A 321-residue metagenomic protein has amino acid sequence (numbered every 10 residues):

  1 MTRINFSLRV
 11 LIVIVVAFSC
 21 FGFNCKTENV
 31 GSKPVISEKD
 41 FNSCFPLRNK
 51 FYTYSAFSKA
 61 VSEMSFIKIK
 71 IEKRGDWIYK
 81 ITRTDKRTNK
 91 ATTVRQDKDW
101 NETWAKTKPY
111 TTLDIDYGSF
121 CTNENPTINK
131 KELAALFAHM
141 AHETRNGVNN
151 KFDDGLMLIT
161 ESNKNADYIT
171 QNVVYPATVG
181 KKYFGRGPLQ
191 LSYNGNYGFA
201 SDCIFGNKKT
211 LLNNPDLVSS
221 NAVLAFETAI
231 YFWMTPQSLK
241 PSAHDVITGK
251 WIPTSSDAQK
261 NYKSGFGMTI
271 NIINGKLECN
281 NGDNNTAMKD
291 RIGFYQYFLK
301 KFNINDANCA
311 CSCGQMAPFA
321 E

Functional and structural regions predicted by a protein language model:
M1-T27: Bacterial Sec-dependent N-terminal signal peptides
S19, D202, K300: Short polybasic/polar patches that bind polyanions
N24-F41, F45, P253-E321: Extracellular low-complexity, O-glycosylation-prone Ser/Thr/Pro/Gly-rich "stalks" and linkers flanking catalytic
T27-T235, N261-G265, T269-C279: Peptidoglycan-targeting cell-wall enzymes and recognition modules
Y117-C121, T248-Q259: A Trp-anchored, charged/polar loop motif used as the substrate-binding/catalytic surface of acyl/ester-handling
G147, K151, K240, D306-C309: Short, flexible/disordered secondary-structure transition segments
Y197, T235-L239, K300-I304: Short, well-ordered loop/turn and helix-capping segments at boundaries between secondary-structure elements and domains
